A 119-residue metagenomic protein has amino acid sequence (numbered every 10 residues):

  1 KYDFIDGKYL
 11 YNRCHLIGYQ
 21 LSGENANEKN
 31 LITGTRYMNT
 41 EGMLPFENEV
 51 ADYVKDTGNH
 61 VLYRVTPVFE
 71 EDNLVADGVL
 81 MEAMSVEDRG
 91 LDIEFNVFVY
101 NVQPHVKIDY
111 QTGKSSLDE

Functional and structural regions predicted by a protein language model:
K1-E119: Domain-level detector of nuclease and nuclease-like folds in predominantly extracellular/periplasmic contexts
